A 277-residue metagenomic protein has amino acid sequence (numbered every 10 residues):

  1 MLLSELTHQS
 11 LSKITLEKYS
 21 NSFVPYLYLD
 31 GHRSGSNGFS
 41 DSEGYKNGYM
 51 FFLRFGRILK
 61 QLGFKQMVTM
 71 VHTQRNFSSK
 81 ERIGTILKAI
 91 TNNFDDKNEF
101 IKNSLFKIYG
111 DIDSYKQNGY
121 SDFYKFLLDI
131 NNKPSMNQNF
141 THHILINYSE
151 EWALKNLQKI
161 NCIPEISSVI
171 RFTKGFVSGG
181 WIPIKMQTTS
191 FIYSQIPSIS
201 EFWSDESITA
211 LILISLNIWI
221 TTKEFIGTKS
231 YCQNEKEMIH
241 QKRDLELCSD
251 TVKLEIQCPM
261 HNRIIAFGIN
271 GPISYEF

Functional and structural regions predicted by a protein language model:
M1-F277: Flexible, compositionally biased loop and terminal segments
